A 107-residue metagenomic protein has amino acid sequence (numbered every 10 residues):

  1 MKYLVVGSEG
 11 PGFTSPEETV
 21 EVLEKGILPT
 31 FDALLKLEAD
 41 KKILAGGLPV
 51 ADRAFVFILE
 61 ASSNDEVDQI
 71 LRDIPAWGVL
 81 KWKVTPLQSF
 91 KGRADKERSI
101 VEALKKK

Functional and structural regions predicted by a protein language model:
M1-K107: Conserved, structured core segments of small domains
